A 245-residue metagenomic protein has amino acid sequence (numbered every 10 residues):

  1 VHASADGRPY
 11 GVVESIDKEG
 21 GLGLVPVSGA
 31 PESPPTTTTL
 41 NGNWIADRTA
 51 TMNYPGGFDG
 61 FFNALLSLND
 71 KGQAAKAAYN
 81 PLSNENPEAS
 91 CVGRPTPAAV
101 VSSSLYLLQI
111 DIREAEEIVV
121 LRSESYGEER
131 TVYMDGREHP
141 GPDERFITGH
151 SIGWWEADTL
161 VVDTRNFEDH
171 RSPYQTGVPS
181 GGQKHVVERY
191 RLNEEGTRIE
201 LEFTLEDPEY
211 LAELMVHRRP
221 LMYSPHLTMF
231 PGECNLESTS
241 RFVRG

Functional and structural regions predicted by a protein language model:
V1-G245: PEST-like low-complexity, intrinsically disordered acidic/proline/serine-rich tracts that flank trafficking/processing
